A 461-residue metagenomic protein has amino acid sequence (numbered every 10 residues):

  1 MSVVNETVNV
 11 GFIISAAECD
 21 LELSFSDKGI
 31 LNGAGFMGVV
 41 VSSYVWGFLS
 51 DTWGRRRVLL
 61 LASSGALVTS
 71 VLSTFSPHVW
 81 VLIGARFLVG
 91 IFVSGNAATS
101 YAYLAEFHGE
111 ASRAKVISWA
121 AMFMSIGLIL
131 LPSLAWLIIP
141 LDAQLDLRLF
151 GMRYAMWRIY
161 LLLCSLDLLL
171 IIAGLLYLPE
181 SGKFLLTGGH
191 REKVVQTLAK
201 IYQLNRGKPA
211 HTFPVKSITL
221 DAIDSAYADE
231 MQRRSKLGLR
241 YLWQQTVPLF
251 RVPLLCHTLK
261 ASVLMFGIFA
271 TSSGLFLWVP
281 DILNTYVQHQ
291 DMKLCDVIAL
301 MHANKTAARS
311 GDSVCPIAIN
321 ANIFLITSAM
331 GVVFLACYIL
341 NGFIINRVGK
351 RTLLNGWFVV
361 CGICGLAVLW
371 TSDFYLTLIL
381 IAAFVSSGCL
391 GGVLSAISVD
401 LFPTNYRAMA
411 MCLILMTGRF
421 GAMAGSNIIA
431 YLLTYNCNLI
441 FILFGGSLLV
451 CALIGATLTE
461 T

Functional and structural regions predicted by a protein language model:
M1-F25, A135, S272-L283: Extracytoplasmic
E22, G54, F75-V81, F92 (+2 more regions): Helix-breaking motifs and short loop linkers at transmembrane-helix boundaries and internal kinks in secondary membrane
G33-F36, V41, F48, R86 (+1 more regions): C-terminal transmembrane bundle
V41-W80: Conserved MFS/SLC helix-loop-helix module at the cytosolic interface between two early adjacent transmembrane helices
S64-P77, L137, V359-S372: C-terminal ends and interior cores of transmembrane alpha-helices in multi-pass membrane transporters/permeases
F75-A85, P140-L145, L369-I379: Helix-loop junctions at membrane interfaces in 12-TM secondary transporters
K115, A120, L137-R233, Q245 (+1 more regions): Central mid-sequence intracellular linker of multi-pass
G151-A155, Q203-L277, H289-V333: Flexible cytoplasmic loops linking transmembrane helices in multi-pass membrane transporters
